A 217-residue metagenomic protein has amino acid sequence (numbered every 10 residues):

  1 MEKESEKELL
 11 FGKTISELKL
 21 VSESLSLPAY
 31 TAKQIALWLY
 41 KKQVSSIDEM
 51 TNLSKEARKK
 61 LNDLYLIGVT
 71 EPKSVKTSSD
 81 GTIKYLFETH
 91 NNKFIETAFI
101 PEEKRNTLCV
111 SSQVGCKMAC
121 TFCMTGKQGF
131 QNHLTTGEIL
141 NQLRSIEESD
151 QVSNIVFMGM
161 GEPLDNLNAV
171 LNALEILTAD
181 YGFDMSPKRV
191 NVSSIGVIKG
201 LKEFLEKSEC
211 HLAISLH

Functional and structural regions predicted by a protein language model:
M1-N106: Flexible, acidic/Gly-rich N-terminal and inter-domain linker regions that tether and position cofactor-handling modules
I95-C210: Conserved Radical SAM active-site core
